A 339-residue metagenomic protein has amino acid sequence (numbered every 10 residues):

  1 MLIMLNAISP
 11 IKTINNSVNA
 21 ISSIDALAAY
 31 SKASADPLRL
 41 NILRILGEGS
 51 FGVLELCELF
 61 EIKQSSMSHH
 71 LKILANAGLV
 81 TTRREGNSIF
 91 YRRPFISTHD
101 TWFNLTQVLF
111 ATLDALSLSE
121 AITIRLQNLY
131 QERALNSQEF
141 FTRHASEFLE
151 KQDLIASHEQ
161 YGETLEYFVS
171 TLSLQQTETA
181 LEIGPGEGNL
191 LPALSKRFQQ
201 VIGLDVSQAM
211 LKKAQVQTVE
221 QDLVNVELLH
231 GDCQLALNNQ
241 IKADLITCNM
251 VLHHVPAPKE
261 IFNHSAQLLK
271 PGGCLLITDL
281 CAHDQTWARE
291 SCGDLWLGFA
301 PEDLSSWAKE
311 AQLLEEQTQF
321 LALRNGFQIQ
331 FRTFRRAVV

Functional and structural regions predicted by a protein language model:
N6-N19, T98-S146: Amphipathic alpha-helical dimerization/coiled-coil segments that flank or bridge DNA-binding/regulatory modules
D25-S66, I89-I96: N-terminal helix-turn-helix DNA-binding core of bacterial DNA-binding proteins
A156-E178: Conserved alpha-helix/loop element of class I SAM-dependent methyltransferases that forms part of the SAM/SAH-binding
L181, E187-L235: Class I SAM-dependent methyltransferase SAM/SAH-binding core
Q234-I246: A short acidic, Gly/Pro-enriched loop at the edge of an enzyme's catalytic core that lines a small-molecule cofactor
D244-A257: A short SAM/SAH-binding and catalytic strip from SAM-dependent methyltransferases
E260-C274: A short glycine-rich, Lys/Arg-flanked "PGG" loop and its adjoining helix->strand segment in the class I
C274-R332: C-terminal alpha-helical "lid/dimerization" subdomain adjacent to the S-adenosyl-L-methionine
